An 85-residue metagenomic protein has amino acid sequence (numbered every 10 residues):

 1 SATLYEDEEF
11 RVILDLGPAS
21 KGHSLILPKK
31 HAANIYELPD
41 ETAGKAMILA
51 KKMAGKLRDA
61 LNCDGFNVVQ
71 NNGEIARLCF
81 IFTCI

Functional and structural regions predicted by a protein language model:
S1-I85: HIT superfamily nucleotide-processing domains
